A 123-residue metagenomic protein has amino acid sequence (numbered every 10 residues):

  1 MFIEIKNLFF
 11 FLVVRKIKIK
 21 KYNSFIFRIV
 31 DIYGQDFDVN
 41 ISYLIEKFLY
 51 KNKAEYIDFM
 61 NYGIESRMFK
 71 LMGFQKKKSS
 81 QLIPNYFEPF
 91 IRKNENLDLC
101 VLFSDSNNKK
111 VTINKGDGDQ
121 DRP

Functional and structural regions predicted by a protein language model:
M1-V13: Conserved beta-hairpin
K6, R15-V39, E46-P123: Active-site/acyl-donor-binding loops of N-acyltransferases
